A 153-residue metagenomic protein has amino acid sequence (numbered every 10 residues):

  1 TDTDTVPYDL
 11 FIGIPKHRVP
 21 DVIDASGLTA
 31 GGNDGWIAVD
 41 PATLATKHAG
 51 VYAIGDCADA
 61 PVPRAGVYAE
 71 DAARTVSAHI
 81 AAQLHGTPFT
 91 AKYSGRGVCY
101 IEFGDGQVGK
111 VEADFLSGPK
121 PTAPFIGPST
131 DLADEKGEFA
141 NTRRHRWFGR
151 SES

Functional and structural regions predicted by a protein language model:
T1-V6: Conserved beta-strand-loop-beta-strand element in the redox core of flavoprotein oxidoreductases
P7-D71, A78, A82: FAD-site-proximal beta/loop scaffold in flavoenzymes
G13, T43, G50-Y52, T75 (+2 more regions): Broad hydrophobic/π-residue packing in well-ordered secondary structure
K16-H17, A38-T43, H79-A82, R96 (+3 more regions): Short, surface-exposed, polar/charged, turn-prone segments marking secondary-structure boundaries
L28-G32, D71-R74, Y93, Y100 (+2 more regions): Solvent-exposed, non-transmembrane amphipathic alpha-helical segments
A58-P61, L84-G86, V98-F103, H145-S151: A general structural signal for short secondary-structure boundary/capping elements
A81-F125: Active-site-proximal substrate-binding core of FAD-dependent oxidoreductases
K110-S153: C-terminal auxiliary extensions adjacent to catalytic cores
